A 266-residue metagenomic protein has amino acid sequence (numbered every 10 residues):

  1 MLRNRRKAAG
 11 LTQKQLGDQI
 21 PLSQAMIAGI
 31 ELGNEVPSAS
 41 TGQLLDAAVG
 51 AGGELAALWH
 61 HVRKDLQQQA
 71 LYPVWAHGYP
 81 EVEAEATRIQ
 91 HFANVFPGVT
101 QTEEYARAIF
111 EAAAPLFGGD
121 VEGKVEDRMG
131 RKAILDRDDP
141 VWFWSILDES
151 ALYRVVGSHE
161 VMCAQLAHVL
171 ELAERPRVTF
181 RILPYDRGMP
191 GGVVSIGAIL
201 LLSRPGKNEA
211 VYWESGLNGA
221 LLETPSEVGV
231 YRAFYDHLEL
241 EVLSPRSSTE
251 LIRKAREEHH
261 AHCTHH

Functional and structural regions predicted by a protein language model:
R3-A9, K14-Q19, A25, G29-V155 (+3 more regions): Interdomain hinge/linker segments and adjacent boundary elements that couple functional modules
H159-H266: C-terminal regulatory/effector modules of DNA-binding transcriptional regulators
